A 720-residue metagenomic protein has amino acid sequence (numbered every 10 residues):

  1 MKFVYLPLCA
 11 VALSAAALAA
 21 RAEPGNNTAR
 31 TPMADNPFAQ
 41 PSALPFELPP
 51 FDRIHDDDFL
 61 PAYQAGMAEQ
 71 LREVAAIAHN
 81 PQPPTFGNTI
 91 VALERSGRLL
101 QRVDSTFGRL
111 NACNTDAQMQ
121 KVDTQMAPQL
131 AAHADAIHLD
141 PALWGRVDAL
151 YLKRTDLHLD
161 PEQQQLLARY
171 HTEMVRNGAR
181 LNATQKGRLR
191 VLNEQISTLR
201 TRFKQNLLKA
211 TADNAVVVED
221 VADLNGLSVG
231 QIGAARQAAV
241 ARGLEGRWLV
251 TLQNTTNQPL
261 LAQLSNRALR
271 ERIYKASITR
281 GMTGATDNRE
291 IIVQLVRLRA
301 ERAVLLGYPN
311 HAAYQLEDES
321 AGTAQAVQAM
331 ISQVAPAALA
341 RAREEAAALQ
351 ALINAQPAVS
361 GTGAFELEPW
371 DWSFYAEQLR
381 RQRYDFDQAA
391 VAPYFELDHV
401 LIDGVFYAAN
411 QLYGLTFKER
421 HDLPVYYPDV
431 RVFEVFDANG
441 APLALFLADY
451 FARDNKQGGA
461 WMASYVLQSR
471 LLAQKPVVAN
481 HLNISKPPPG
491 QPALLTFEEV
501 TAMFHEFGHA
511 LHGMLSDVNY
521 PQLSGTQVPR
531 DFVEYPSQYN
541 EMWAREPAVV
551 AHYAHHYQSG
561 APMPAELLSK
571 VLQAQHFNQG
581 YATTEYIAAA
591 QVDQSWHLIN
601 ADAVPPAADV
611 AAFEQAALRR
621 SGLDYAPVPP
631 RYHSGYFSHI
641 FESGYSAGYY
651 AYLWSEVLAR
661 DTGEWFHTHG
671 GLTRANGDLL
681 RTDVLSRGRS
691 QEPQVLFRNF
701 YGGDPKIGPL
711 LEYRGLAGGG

Functional and structural regions predicted by a protein language model:
F3-R21: Gram-negative bacterial Sec-dependent N-terminal signal peptides
E23-Q231, F666: N-terminal helix-rich structural modules
P32-H55, A65, R247-L249, Q382-Y384 (+8 more regions): C-terminal, non-catalytic "cap/extension" segments appended to globular domains
A43-D58, F107-M126, A149-V191, T251-E290 (+6 more regions): Short His/Asp/Glu-rich catalytic/ion-coordination signatures at enzyme active sites or charged loops
A68, R72, A76-P83, L99-D116 (+22 more regions): Intrinsically disordered or highly flexible coil/loop and linker segments, enriched in small and charged/polar residues
R98-R109, A168, T172, K275 (+3 more regions): Short, hydrophobic/amphipathic alpha-helical patches that form generic packing surfaces within helical domains
L166, T198, Q205, K209-T251 (+6 more regions): Active-site-proximal, well-structured secondary-structure segments within enzyme catalytic domains
S485-F504: Short pre-active-site segment immediately N-terminal to the catalytic Zn-binding motif
